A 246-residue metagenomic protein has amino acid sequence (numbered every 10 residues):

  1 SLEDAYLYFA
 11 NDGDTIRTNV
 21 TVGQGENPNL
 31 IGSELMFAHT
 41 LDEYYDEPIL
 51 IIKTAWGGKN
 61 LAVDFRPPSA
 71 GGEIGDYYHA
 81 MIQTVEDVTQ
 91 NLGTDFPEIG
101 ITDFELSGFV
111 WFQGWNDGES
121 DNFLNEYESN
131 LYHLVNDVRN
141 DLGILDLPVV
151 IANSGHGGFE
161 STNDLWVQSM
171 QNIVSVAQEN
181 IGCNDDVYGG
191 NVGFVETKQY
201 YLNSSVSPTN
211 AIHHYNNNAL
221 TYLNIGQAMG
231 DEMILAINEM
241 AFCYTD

Functional and structural regions predicted by a protein language model:
S1-Y244: Cell-envelope and extracellular/periplasmic
